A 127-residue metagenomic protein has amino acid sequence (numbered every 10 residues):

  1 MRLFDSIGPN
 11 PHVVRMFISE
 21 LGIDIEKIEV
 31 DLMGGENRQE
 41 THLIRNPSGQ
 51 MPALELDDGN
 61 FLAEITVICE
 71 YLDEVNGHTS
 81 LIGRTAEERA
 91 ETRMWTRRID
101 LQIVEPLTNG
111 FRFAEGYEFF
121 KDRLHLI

Functional and structural regions predicted by a protein language model:
M1-L126: GST-like domain detector, emphasizing the conserved glutathione-binding G-site in the N-terminal thioredoxin-like
